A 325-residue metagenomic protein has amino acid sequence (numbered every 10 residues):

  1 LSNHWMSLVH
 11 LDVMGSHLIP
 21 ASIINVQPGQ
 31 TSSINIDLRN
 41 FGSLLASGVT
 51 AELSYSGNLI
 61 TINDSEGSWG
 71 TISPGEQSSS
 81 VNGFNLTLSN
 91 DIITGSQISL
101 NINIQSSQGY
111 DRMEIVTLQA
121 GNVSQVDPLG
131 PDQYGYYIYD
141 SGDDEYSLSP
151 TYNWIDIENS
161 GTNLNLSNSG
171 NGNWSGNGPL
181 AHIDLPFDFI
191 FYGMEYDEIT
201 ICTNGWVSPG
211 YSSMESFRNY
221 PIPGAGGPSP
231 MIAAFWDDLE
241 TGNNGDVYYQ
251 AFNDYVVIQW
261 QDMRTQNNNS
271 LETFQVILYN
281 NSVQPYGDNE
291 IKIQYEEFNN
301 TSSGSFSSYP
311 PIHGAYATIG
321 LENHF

Functional and structural regions predicted by a protein language model:
L1-H10, V81-V123: Terminal connector regions
N3-G29: Low-complexity, acidic Ser/Thr/Pro/Gly-rich terminal tails and inter-domain linkers that flank the onset of structured
G29-L44: Short beta-strand elements of extracellular/lumenal beta-sandwich folds
F41-G48, L59-T61: A short beta-turn/strand-edge loop motif at beta-sheet boundaries
V49-L53: Hydrophobic beta-strand segments
T61-I92: Intrinsically disordered, low-complexity Pro/Gly/Ser/Thr-rich segments with frequent PxxP/GP/PP motifs and embedded
L88-N90, Q119-F325: Extracytoplasmic Ser/Thr/Pro-rich, glycosylation-prone low-complexity segments
